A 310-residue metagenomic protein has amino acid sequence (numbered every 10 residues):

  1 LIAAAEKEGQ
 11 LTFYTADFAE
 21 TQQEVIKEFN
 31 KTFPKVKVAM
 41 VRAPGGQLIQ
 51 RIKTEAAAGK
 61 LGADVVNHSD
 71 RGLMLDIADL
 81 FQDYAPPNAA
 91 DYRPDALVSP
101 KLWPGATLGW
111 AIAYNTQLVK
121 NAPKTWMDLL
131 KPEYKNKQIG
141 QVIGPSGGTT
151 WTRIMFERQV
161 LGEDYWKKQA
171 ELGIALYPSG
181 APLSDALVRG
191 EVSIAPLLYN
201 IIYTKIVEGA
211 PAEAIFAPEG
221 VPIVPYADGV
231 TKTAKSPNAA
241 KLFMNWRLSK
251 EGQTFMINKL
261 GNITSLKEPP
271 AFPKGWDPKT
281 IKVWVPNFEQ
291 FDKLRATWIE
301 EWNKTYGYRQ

Functional and structural regions predicted by a protein language model:
L1-E8, R309-Q310: Short, low-complexity disordered leader/linker segments with a strong preference for bacterial N-terminal type II
T12-K27, V38-A56, K60-E191: Extracytoplasmic ligand-binding site segments that recognize negatively charged/polar headgroups
V25, T125, Y165-K168, Y226 (+2 more regions): Short amphipathic alpha-helical coupling segments at ligand-binding clamshell hinges and other catalytic/signaling
G72-D76, S193-E213: A ligand-binding cleft/hinge motif common to bilobed small-molecule-binding domains
D91-P94, L108, K167-A170, L176-Y177 (+2 more regions): Periplasmic-binding protein-like
A111-L118, I154-M155, V224-S236, F255-K259: A bilobed periplasmic-binding-protein/Venus flytrap-type ligand-binding module shared by bacterial periplasmic
Y134-S146, R247-P270: Periplasmic-binding protein-like
F272-Q310: Extracellular/periplasmic bilobal clamshell ligand-binding domains
